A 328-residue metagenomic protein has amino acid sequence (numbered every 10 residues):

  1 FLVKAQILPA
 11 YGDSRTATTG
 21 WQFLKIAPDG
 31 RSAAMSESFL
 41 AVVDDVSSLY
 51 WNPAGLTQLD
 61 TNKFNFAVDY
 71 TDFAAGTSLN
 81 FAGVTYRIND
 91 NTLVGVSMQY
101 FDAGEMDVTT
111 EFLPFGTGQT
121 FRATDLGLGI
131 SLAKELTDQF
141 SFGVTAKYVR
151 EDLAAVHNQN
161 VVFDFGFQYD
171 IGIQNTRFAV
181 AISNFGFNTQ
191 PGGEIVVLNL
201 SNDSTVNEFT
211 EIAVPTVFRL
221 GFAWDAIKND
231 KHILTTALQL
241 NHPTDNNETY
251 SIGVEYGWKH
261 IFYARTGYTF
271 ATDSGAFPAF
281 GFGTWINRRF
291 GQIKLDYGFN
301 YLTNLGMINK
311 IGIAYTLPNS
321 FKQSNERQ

Functional and structural regions predicted by a protein language model:
F1-A5: C-terminal segment of classical bacterial N-terminal signal peptides
Q6-Q328: Subset of outer-membrane beta-barrel
